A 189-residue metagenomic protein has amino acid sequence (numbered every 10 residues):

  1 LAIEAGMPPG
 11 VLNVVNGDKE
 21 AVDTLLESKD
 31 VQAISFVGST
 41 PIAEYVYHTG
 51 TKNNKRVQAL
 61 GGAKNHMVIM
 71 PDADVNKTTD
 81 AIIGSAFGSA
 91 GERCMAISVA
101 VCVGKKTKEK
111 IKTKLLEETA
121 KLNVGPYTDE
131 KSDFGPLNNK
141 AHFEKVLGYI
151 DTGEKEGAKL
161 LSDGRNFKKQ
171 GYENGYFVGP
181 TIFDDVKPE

Functional and structural regions predicted by a protein language model:
L1-V22: PLP-dependent aminotransferase-like
N16-T24, G38-Y45: Beta-loop-alpha module in the N-terminal Rossmann-like domain of NAD(P)-dependent dehydrogenases, especially those
K29, A33, T40-P188: ALDH superfamily catalytic-core signature
